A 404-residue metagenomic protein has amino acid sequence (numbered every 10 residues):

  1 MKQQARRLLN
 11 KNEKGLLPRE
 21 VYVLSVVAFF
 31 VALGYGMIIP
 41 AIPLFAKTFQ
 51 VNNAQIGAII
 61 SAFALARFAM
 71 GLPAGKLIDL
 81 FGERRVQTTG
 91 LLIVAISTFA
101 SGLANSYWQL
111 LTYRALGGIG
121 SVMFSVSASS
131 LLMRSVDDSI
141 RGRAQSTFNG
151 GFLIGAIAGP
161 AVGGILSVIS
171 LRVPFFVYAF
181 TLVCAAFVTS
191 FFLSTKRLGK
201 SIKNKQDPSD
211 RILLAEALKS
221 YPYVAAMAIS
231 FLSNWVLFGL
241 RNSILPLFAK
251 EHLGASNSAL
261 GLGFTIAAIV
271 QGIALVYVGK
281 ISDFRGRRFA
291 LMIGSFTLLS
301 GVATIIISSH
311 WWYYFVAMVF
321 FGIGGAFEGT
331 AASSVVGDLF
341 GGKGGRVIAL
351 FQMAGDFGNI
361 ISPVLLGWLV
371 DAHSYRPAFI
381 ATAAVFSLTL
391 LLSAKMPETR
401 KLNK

Functional and structural regions predicted by a protein language model:
Q4-P18, T195-A226: Juxtamembrane intracellular "pre-TM" segments in multi-pass secondary transporters
A41-N53, S243-S258: Short amphipathic helix-loop junctions that connect adjacent transmembrane helices in Major Facilitator Superfamily/SLC
Q50, G82, L103-Q109, G254 (+3 more regions): Helix-breaking motifs and short loop linkers at transmembrane-helix boundaries and internal kinks in secondary membrane
A64-L72, A156-I157, A268-V276, N359-I360: Residue-level signature of mid-helix packing/kink "hotspots" within the transmembrane helices of 12-pass Major
A69-N105, S282-R288: Conserved MFS/SLC helix-loop-helix module at the cytosolic interface between two early adjacent transmembrane helices
S97, W108-L116, G301, W312-F320: Paired small-residue
Y113-I154, L339-G341: Cytoplasmic helix-loop-helix junction between adjacent transmembrane helices in 12-TM secondary transporters
F148-S190: Helix-loop-helix hairpin linking two adjacent transmembrane segments in secondary transporters
